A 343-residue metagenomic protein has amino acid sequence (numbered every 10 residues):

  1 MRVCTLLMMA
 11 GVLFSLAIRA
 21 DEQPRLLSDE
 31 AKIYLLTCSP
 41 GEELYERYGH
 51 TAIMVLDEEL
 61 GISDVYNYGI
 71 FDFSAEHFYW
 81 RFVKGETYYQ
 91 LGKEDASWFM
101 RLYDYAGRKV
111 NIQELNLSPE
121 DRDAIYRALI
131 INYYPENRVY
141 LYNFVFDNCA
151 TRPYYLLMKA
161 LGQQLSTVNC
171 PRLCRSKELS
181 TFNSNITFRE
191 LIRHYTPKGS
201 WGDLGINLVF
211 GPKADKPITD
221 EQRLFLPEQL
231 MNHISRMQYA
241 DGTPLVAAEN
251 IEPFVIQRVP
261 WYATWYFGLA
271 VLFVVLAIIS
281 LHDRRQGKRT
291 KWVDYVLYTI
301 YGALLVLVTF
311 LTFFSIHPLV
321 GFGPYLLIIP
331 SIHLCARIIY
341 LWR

Functional and structural regions predicted by a protein language model:
R2, R19, R172-R175: Basic polycationic patches enriched in arginine
R2-T5, R337-R343: Membrane-interface junctions at the ends of membrane-embedded or membrane-associated helices
T5-S15: Bacterial N-terminal signal peptides
S15-E22: Boundary at the C-terminal end of the N-terminal hydrophobic targeting segment
D29-R108: Glycine-rich catalytic cores of cysteine/serine-nucleophile enzymes that process amide/ester linkages in cell-envelope
G41-E42, R108-N116, P135-F144: Second-shell loop/turn segments in exported
L117-I130: A structural motif
I131-I339: Activation targets extended, charge/polar-rich intrinsically disordered C-terminal tails
